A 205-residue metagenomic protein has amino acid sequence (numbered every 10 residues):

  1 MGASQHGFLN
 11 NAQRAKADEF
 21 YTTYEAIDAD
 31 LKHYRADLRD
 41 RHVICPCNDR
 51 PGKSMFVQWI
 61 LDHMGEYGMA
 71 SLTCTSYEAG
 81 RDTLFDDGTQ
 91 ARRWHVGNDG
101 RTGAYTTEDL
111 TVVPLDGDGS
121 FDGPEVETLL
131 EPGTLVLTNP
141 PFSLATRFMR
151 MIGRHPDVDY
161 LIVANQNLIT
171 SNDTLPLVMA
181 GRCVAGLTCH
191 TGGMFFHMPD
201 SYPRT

Functional and structural regions predicted by a protein language model:
M1-T205: Class I S-adenosyl-L-methionine-dependent methyltransferase catalytic core
